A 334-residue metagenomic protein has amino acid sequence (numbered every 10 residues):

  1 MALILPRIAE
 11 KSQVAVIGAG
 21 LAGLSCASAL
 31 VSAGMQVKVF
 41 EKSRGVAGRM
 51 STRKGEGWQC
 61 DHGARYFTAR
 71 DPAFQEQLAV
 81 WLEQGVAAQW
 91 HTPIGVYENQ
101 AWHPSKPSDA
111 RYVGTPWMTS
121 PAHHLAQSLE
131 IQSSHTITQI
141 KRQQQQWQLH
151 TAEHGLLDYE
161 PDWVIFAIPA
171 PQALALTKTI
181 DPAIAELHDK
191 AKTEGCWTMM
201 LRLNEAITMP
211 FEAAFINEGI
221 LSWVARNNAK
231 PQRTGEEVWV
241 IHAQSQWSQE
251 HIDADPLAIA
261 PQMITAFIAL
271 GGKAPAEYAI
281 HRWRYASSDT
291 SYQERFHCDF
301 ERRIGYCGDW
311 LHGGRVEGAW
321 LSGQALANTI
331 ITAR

Functional and structural regions predicted by a protein language model:
S12-V39, A327: N-terminal Rossmann-like FAD-binding beta1-loop-alpha1 element of flavoenzymes
V31-G55: Glycine-rich FAD pyrophosphate-binding loop
A47, L157-F211, K273: Central helical "cap/lid" subdomain
T52-I94: N-terminal FAD cofactor-binding segment of flavoenzymes
Y66-R70, W102-H124, D253-I259: Short beta-strand to alpha-helix junction loop
S133-Q148: A conserved short coil-to-beta-strand element within the FAD-binding core of flavoproteins
M200-H251, A258, Q262-G271: Active-site substrate-recognition segment that forms the wall of the catalytic cavity or substrate channel
P261-R302: Flavin (FAD/FMN) cofactor-binding core of flavoprotein oxidoreductases
